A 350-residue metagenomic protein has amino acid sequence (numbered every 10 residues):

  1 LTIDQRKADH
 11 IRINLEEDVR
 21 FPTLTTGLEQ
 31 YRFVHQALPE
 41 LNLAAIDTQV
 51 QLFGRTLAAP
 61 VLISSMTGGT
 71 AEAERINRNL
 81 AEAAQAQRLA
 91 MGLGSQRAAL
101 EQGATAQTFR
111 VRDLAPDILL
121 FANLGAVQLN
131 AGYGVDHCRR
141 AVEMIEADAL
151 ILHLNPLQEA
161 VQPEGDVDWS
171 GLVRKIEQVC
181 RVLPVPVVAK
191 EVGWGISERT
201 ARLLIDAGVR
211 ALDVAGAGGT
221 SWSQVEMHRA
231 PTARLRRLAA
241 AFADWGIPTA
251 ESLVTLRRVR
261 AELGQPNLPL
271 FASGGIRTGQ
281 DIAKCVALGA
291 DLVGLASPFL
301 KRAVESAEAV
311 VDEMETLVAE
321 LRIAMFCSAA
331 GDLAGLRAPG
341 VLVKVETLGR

Functional and structural regions predicted by a protein language model:
L1-E17, A296-R350: C-terminal extensions of enzymes
L1-F53, L57, L342-G349: An N-cap/entry alpha-helix motif that binds or orients negatively charged groups
Q51-R55, N79-A86, T108-D117, C138-E146 (+1 more regions): Acidic (Asp/Glu)-rich catalytic clusters
V61-S64, L89-S95, L120-L124, D148 (+5 more regions): Hydrophobic faces of well-ordered beta-strands that scaffold small-molecule active sites in alpha/beta enzyme cores
A73-A81, A131-E143, I196-R199, T278-D281: Short, acidic/polar
A86-A126: A gly/proline- and charged-residue-enriched helix-loop-helix capping module
G134-T200: Metal-dependent enolase-superfamily TIM-barrel catalytic cores that perform enediolate-based chemistry
S170-A307: Glycine-rich phosphate/ribose-binding loops and adjacent secondary-structure elements that form binding surfaces
